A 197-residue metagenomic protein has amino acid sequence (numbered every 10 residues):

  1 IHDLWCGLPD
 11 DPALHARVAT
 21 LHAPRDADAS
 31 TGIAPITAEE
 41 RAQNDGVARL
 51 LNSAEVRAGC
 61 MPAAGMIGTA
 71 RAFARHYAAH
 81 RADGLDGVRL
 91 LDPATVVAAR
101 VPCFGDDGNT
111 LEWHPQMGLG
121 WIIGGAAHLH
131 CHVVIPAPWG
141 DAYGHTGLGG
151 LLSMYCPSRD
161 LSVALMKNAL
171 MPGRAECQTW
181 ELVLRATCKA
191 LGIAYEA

Functional and structural regions predicted by a protein language model:
I1-A137: Short, surface-exposed loop or secondary-structure junction motifs that flank catalytic or metal-binding residues
G140-G144: A conserved acidic, glycine/proline-rich C-terminal tail/linker
L148-G149: Short, small/polar residue-rich loop motifs at catalytic or cofactor-binding pockets
S153-Y155, D160-A169: Short, well-ordered beta-strand elements
A169-E196: Generic C-terminus detector
